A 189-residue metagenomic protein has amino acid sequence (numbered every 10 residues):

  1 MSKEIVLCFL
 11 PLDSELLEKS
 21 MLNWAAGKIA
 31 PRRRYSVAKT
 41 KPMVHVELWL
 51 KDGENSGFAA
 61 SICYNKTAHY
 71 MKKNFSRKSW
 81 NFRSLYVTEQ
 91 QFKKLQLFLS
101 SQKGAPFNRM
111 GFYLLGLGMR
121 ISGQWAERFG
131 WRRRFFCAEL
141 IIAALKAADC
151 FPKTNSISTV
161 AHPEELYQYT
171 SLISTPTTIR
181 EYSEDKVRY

Functional and structural regions predicted by a protein language model:
S2-V6: Extreme N-terminal starter segment of soluble prokaryotic enzymes
C8-E89, Q124-F129: Glycine-rich catalytic cores of cysteine/serine-nucleophile enzymes that process amide/ester linkages in cell-envelope
L17, S56, F107-N108, K153-T154: Secondary-structure boundary/capping residues
A60, Y64, M110-F112, N155: Short acidic alpha-helical/loop segments enriched in Asp/Glu that coordinate divalent cations
E89-R120: A structural motif
L114-Y189: Activation targets extended, charge/polar-rich intrinsically disordered C-terminal tails
